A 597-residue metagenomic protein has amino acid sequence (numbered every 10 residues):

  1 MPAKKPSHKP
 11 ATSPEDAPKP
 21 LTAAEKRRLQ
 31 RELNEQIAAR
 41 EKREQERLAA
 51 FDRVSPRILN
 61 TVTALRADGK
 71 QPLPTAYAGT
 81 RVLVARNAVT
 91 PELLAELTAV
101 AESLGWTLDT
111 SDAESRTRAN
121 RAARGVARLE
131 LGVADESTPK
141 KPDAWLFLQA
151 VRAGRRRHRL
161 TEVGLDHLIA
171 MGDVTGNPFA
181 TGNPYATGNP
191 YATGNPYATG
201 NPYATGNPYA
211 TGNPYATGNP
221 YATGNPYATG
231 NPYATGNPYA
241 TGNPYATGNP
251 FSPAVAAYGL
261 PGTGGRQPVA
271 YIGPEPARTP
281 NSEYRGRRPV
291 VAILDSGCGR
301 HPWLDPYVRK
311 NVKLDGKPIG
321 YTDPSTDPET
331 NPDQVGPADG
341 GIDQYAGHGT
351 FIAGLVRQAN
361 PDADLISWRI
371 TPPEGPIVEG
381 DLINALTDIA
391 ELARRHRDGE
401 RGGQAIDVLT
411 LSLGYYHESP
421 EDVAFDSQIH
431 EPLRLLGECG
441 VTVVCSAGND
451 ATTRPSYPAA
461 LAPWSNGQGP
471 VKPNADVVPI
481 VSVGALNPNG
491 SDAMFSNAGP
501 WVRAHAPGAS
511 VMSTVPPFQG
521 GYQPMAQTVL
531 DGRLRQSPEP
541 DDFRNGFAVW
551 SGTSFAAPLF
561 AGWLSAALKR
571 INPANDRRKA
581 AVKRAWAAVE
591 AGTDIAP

Functional and structural regions predicted by a protein language model:
P2-K4, T371-P473, D541-P558, T593: Substrate-binding/access-modulating region of protease and related hydrolase catalytic domains
P2-R43: N-proximal, low-complexity, solvent-exposed accessory regions that precede a main structured/catalytic
K4-K5, T22-A24, V54-A78, V82-T263 (+4 more regions): Autoinhibitory propeptides
L168, G297-G299, G414-Y416, T442 (+3 more regions): Catalytic metal-binding/acid-base residues of hydrolase active sites
A180-A363, N384, D388-I406, S412 (+3 more regions): Active-site core segment of subtilase-fold serine proteases
V291-I293, I366-S367, D407-S412, T442-C445 (+2 more regions): Structural recognition of the beta-strand scaffold that forms the well-ordered cores of secreted hydrolase catalytic
K317, L461-K569: Extracellular S/T/G-rich loop segment that most often corresponds to the catalytic His/Ser-adjacent loop
R397-G414, S419, D476-I480, K569-P597: C-terminal subdomain of the subtilisin-like protease fold in secreted/lumenal serine endopeptidases
